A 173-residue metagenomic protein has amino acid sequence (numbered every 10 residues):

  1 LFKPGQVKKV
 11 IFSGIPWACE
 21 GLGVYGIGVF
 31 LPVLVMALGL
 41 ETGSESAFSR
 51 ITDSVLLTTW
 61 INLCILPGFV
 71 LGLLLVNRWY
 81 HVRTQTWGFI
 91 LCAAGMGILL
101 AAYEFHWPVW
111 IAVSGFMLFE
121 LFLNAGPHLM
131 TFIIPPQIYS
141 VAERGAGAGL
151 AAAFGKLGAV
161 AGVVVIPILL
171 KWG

Functional and structural regions predicted by a protein language model:
L1-G173: Transmembrane-helix signature of 12-pass secondary carriers
